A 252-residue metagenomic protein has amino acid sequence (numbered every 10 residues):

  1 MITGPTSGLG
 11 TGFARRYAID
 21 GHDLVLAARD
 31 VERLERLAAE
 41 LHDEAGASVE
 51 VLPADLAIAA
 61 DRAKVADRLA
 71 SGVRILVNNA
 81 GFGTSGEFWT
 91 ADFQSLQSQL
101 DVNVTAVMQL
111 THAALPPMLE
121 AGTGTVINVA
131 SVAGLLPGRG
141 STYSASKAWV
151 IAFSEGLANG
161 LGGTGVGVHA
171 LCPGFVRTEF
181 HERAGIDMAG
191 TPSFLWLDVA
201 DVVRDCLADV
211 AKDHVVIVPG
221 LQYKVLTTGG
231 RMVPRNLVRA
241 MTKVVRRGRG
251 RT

Functional and structural regions predicted by a protein language model:
T6-S7: Conserved glycine-rich cofactor-binding loop
G21-L37: Conserved glycine-rich Rossmann-like NAD(P)H-binding loop of the short-chain dehydrogenase/reductase
N79-T84: Conserved NAD(P)H cofactor-binding loop of Rossmann-fold oxidoreductase domains
E87-S98: Substrate-binding pocket helix/loop in short-chain dehydrogenase/reductase
T111, S146: Active-site helix of classical SDR
S131: Residue(s) in the substrate-gating loop at a strand-loop-helix junction that position the organic substrate next
A170, G190-L226: C-terminal helical subdomain
